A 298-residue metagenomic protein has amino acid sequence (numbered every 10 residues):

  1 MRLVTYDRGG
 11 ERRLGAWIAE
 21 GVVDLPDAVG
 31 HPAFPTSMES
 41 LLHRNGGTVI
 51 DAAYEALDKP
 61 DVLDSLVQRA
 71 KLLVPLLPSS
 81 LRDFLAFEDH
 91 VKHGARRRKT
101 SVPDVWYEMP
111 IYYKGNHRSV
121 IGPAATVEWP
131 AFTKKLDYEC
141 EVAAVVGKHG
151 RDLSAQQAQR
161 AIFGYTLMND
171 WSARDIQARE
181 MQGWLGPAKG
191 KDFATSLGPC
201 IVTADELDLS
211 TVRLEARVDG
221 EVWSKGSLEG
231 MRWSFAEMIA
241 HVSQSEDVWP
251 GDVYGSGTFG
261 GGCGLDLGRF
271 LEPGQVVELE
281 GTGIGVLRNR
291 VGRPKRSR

Functional and structural regions predicted by a protein language model:
M1-E11, W17-A19, S37-V218, V222: Active-site microenvironments in enzyme catalytic cores
G9-R12, T48-Y54, S65, R174-R298: Catalytic-pocket segment enriched in acidic/His residues
A16, P26, G226-S227: Short linear motifs in exposed loops
E20-S37: A short, surface-exposed interaction/processing loop segment used at functional sites
D27-A28, R96, A125, F132 (+2 more regions): Surface loops and adjacent helix of pleckstrin homology
V29-G30, R118, P294: Residue-level signature for short turns and capping positions that connect secondary-structure elements
